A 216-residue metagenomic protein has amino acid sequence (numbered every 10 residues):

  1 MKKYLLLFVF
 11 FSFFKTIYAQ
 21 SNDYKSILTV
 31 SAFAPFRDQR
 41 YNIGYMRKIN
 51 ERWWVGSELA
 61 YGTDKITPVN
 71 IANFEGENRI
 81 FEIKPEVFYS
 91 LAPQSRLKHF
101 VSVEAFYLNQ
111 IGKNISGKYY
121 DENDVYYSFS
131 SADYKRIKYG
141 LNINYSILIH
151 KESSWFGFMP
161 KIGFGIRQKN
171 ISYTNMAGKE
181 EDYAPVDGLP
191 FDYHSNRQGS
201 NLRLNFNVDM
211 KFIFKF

Functional and structural regions predicted by a protein language model:
M1-Y24, F212-F216: Bacterial Sec-dependent N-terminal signal peptides
A19-I71, K211-K215: Short glycine/proline- and aromatic-enriched beta-strand/turn motifs that initiate or cap beta-hairpins
L28-A32, S57-L59, P85-V87, H99-A105 (+3 more regions): Membrane-embedded beta-strand positions of outer-membrane beta-barrel proteins
S31, L59-E82, Q110-K138, Q168-D182 (+1 more regions): Extracellular/periplasm-exposed beta-strand and loop segments of Gram-negative cell-envelope proteins, dominated by
A32-F36, L59-K65, Y89, A105-I111 (+3 more regions): Transmembrane beta-strands of outer-membrane beta-barrel pores
R52-V55, S95-R96, K151-F156: Repeated loop/turn-to-beta-strand initiation elements of outer-membrane beta-barrel proteins
R79-Y89, Y139-L148: Transmembrane beta-barrel strand/turn architecture of Gram-negative outer membrane proteins
F88, L202-F216: Outer-membrane beta-barrel "beta-signal"
